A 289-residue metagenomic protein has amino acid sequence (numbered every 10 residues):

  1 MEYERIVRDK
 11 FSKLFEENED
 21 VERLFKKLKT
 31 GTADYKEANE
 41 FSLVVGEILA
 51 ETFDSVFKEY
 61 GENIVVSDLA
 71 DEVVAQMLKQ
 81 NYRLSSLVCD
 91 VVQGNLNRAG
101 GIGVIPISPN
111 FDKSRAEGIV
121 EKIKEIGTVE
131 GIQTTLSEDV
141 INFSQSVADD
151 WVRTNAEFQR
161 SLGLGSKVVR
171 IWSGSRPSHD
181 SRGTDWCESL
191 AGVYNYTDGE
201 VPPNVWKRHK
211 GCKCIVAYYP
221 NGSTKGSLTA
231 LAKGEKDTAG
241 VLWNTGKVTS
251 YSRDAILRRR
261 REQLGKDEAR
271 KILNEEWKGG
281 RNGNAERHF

Functional and structural regions predicted by a protein language model:
M1-H209, Y218-F289: Domain-core detector
